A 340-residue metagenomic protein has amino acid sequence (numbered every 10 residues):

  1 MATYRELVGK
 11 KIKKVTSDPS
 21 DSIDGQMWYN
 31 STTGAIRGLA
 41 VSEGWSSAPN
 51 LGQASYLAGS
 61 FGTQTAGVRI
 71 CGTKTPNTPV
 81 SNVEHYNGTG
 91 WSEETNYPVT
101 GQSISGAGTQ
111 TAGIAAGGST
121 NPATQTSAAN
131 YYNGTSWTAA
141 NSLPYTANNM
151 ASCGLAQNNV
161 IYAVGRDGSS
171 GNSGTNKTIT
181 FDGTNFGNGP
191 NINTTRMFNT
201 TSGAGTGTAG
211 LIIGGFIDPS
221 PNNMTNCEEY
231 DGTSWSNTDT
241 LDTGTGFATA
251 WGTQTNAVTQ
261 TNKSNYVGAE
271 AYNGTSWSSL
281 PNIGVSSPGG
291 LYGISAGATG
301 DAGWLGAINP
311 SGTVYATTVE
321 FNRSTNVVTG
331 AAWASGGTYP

Functional and structural regions predicted by a protein language model:
M1-P340: Polar, enzyme-active/binding microenvironments
